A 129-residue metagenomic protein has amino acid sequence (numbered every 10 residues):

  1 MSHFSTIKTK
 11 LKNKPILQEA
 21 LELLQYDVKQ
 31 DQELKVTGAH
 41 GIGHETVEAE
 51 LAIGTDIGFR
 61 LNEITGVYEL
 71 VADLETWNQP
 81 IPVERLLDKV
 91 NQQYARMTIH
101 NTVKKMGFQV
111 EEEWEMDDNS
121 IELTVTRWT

Functional and structural regions predicted by a protein language model:
M1-T129: Interaction-mediating elements
